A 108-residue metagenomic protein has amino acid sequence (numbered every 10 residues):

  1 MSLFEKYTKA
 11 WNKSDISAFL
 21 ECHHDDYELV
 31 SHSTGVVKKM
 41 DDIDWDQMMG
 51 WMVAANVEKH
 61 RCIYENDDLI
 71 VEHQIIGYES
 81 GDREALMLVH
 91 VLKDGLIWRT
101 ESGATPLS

Functional and structural regions predicted by a protein language model:
E5-K9, E21-G35: Short, solvent-exposed secondary-structure junction/capping segments
W11-A18: Short helix-adjacent coil turns
S17, D25, W98: Glycine-centered loop/turn positions within well-structured domains that cap or flank conserved ligand/cofactor-binding
V30, T34-V36, D42-S108: A beta-strand edge to alpha-helix "cap/lid" segment located at domain peripheries
